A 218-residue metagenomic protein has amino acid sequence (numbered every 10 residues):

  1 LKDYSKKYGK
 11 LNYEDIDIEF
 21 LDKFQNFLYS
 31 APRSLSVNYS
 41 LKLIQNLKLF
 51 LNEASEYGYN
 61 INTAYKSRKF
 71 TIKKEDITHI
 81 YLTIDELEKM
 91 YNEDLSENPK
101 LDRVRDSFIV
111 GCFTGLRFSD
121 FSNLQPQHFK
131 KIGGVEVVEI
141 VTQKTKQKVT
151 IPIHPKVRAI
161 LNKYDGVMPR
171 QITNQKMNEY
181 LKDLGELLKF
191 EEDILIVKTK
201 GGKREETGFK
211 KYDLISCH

Functional and structural regions predicted by a protein language model:
L1-T78, E93-E97: N-terminal core-binding DNA-recognition domain of tyrosine recombinases/integrases
L21, L47, F121, S216-H218: Short, basic/aromatic-rich helical patch in the C-terminal catalytic core of site-specific tyrosine
L51-T63, G111-G134: Short, charged phosphate-coordinating catalytic segments
K74-D102, F113: Long, amphipathic, Lys/Arg-enriched alpha-helical "connector/arm" segment
E88, G115, S119-N123, I151 (+3 more regions): Feature representing long, continuous alpha-helical segments
E97-N98, G166-Q171, E179-H218: Short, basic (Lys/Arg/His-rich) helix/loop patches that form interaction surfaces in the mid-to-C-terminal regions
T114, N123-I160: Conserved tyrosine-mediated DNA breakage-rejoining catalytic core shared by Y-recombinases
